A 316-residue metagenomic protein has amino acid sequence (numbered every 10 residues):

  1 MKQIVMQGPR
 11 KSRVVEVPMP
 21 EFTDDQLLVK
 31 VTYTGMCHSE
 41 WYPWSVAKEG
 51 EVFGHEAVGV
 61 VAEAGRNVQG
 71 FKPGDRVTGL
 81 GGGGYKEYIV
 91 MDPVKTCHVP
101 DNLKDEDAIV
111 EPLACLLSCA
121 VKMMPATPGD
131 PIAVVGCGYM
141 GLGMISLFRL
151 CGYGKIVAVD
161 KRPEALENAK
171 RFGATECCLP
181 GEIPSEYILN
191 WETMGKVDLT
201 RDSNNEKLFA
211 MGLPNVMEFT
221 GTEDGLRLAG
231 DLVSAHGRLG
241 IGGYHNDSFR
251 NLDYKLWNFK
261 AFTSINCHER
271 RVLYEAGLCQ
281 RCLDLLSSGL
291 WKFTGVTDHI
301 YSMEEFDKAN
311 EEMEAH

Functional and structural regions predicted by a protein language model:
Q3, E56-V58, R76, Y88 (+3 more regions): Residue-level marker of beta-strand positions
P18-G35, Y42-G83, P100: Glycine-rich beta-strand-centered segment in the early N-terminal region that forms part of a ligand/cofactor-binding
Y33, V77-V135: NAD(P)H dinucleotide-binding glycine-rich loop of Rossmann-like/cofactor-binding domains, especially the beta1-alpha1
G129-R149: Glycine-rich adenosine-cofactor-binding loop
V134, R149-L226: Adenosine-nucleotide cofactor-binding segment
V197-E206, S248-D298, D307-K308: C-terminal substrate-binding/catalytic core of Rossmann-like NAD(P)-dependent dehydrogenases/reductases
D231-F249, I265: ADP-ribose/adenylate-binding Rossmann-like module
